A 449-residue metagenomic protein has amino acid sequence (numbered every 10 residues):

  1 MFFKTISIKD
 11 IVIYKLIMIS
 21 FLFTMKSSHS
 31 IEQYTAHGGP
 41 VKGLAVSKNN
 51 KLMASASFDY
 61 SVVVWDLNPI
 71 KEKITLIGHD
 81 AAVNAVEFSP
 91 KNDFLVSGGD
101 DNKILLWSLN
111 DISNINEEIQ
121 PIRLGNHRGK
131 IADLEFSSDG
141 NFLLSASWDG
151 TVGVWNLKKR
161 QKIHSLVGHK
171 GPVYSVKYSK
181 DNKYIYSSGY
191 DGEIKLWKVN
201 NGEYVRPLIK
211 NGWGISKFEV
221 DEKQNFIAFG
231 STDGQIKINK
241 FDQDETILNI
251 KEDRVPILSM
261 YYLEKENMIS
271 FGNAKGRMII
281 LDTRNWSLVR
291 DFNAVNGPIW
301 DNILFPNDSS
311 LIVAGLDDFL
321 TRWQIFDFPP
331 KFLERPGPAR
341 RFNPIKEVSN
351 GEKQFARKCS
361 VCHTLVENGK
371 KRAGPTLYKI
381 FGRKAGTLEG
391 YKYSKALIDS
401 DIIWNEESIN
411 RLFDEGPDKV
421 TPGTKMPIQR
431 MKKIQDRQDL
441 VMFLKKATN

Functional and structural regions predicted by a protein language model:
Y34-V41, I77-V83, L124-I131, V167-V173 (+3 more regions): WD40/WD-repeat beta-propeller blade N-cap
M53, L95, L143, I185 (+3 more regions): Hydrophobic beta-strand positions that form the internal "hydrophobic ladder" of WD40/Gbeta-like beta-propeller blades
A56-D59, G98-D101, A146-D149, S188-D191 (+3 more regions): Conserved strand-to-loop turn within each blade of WD40 beta-propeller repeats
V62-W65, I104-S108, V152-W155, I194-W197 (+3 more regions): WD40-repeat beta-propellers
F94, K371, P375-P427, L440 (+1 more regions): Extracytoplasmic electron-transfer domains, predominantly the class I c-type cytochrome c fold
D327-Q354: Electrostatic cytochrome c docking/interface patches
I345-V366, L377: Sequence/structural segment immediately N-terminal to covalent heme-attachment motifs in c-type and related
